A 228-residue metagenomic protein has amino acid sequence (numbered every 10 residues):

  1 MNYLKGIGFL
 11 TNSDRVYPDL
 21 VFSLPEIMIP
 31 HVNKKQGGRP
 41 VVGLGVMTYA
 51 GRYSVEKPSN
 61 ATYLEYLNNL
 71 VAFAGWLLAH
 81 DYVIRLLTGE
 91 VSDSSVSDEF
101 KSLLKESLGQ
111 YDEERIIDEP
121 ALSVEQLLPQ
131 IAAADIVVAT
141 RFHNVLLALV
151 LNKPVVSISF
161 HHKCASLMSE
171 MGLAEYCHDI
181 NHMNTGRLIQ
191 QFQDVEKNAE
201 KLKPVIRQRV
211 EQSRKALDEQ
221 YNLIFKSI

Functional and structural regions predicted by a protein language model:
M1-I228: Active-site anion-handling motifs in enzyme catalytic cores
